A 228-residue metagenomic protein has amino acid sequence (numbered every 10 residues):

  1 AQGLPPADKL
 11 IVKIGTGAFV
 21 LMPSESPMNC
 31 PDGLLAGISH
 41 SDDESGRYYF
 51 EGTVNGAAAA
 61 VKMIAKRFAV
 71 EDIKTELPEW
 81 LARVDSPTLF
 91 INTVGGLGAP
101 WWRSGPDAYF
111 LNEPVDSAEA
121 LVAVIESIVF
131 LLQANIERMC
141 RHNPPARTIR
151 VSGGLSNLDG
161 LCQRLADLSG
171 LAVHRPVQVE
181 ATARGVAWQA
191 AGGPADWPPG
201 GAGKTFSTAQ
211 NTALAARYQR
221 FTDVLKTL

Functional and structural regions predicted by a protein language model:
A1-S152, N157-T227: Active-site core segments that coordinate phosphate-bearing ligands/cofactors across diverse enzyme families
